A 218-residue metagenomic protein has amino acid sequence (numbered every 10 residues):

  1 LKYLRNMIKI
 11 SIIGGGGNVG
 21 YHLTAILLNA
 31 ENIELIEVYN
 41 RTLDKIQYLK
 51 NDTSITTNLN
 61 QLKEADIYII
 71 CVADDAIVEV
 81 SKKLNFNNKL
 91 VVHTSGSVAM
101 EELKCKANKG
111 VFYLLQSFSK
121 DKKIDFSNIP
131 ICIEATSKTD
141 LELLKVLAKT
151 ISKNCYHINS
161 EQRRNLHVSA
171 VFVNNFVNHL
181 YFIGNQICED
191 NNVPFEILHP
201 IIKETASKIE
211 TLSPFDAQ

Functional and structural regions predicted by a protein language model:
R5-T57: NAD(P)+-binding Rossmann beta1-loop-alpha1 motif at the extreme N-terminus of oxidoreductases
I8, K89, I129: Nucleotide donor/acceptor-binding cores
I12-G14, I70, I133: Hydrophobic Val/Ile/Leu positions in short beta-strands of Rossmann-like dinucleotide-binding domains
L23, V80, L143-L144: Hydrophobic side chains in well-ordered alpha-helices
E31-I33, K63, F126: Structured loop/turn residues at beta-strand edges in well-structured enzyme cores
Y39, L43-I124: Rossmann-like NAD(P)(H) cofactor-binding subdomain of soluble oxidoreductases
D52, N108, K123-H167, V171-E210: Internal alpha-helical scaffold of NAD(P)-dependent oxidoreductase catalytic cores
S213-Q218: C-terminal active-site/capping subdomain that shapes the small-molecule cofactor and substrate pocket of enzyme
